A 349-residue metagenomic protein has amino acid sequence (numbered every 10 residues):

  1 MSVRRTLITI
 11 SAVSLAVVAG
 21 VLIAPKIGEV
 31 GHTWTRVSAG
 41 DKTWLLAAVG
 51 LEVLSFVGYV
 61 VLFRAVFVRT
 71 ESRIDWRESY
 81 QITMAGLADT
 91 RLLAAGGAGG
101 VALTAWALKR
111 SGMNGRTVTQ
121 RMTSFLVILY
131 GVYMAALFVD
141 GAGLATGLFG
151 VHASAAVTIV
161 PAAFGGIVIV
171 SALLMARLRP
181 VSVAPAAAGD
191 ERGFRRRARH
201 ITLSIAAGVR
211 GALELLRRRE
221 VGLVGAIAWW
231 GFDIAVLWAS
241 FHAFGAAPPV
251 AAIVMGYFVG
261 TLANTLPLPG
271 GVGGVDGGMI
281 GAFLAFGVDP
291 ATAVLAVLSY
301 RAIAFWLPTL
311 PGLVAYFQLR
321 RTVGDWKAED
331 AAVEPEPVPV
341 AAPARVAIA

Functional and structural regions predicted by a protein language model:
M1-M84, G143, G147-N264, L295 (+1 more regions): Predominantly cytoplasmic-facing regulatory/coupling regions of multi-pass membrane proteins
V57-F63, A94-T104, A251, N264-I280 (+1 more regions): Transmembrane helix boundary and interhelical junction motifs in multipass membrane proteins
V68-R69, R91, R110, H242-A243 (+2 more regions): Transmembrane helix-loop junction
R77-Q81, A95-V101, R110-V127, G287-S299: Membrane-interface alpha-helices at helix entry/exit sites of multi-pass transporters
D89-L93, R116-F138, A163-I167, L295-P311: Membrane-embedded alpha-helical segments of transport systems, primarily multispan ion/solute transporters
T104-A107, L213: Structured inter-helical modules in multipass membrane proteins
P267-G271, G277-R301: Hydrophobic alpha-helical transmembrane segments in multi-pass integral membrane proteins
